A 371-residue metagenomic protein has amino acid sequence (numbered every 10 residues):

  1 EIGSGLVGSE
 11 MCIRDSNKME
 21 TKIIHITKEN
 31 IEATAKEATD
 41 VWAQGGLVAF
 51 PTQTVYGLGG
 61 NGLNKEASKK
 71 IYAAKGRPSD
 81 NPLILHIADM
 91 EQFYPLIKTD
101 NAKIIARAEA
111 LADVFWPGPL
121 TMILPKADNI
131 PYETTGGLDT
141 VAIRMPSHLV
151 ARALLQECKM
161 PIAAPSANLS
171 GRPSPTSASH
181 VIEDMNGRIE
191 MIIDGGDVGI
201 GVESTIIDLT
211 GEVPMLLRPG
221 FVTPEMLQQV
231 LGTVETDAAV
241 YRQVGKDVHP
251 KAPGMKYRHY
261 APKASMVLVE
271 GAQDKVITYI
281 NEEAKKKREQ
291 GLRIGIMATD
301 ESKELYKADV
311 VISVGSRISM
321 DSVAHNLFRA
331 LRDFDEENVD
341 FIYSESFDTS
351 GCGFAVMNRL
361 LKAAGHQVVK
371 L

Functional and structural regions predicted by a protein language model:
E1-D15: Single conserved hydrophobic/aromatic residue that forms the stacking wall/gate of nucleotide- or nucleobase-binding
N17-L371: Active-site-adjacent structural elements in enzyme catalytic cores
